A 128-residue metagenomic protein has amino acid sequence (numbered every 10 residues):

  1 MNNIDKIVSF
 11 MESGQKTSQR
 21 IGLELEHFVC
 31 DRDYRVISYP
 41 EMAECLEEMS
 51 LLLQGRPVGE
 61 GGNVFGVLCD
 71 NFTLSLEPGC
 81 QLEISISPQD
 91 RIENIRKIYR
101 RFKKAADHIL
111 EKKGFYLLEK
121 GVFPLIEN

Functional and structural regions predicted by a protein language model:
M1-N128: Terminal catalytic/cofactor-binding subdomain
